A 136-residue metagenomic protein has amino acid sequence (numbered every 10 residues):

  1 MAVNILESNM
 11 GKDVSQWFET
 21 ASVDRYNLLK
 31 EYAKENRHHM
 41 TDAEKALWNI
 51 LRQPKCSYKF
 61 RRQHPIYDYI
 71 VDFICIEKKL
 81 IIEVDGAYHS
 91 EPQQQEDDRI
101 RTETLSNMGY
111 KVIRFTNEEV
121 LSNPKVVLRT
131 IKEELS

Functional and structural regions predicted by a protein language model:
M1-Y58, N107: Solvent-exposed, charged helical/coil patches that constitute nucleic-acid or partner-interaction surfaces
N36-M40, A46, R62, Y67-L135: Basic, amphipathic alpha-helical patches used to engage nucleic acids or provide basic targeting signals, exemplified
